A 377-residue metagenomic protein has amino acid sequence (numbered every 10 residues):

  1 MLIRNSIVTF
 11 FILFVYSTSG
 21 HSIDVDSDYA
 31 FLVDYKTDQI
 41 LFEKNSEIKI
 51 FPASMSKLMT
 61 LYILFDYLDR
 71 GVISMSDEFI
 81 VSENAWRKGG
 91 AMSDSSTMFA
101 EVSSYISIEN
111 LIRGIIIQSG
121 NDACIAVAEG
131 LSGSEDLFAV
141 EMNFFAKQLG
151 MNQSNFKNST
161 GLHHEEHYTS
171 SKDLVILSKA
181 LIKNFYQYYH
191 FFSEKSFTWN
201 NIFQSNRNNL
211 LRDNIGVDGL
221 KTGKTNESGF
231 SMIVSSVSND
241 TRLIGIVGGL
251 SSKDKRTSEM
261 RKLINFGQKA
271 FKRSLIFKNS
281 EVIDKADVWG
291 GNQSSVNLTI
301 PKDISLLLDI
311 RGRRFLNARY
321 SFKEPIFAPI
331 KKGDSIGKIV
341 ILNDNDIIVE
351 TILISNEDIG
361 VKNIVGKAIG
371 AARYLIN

Functional and structural regions predicted by a protein language model:
M1, H21, G90-A91, S134 (+3 more regions): Intrinsically disordered, low-complexity regions
M1-I7: Bacterial N-terminal signal peptides that target proteins for export
V8-I12: Hydrophobic helical h-region of N-terminal Sec-dependent signal peptides in bacterial secretory/periplasmic proteins
V15-S17: N-terminal signal peptide c-region/cleavage motif recognized by signal peptidases
G20-V175, K179-K183: Active-site-adjacent loops and short helices of periplasmic peptidoglycan-processing enzymes
M151-N155, H163-Y168, K172-N377: Domain-terminus/edge residues, biased toward the C-terminal soluble/receptor-binding domains of extracytoplasmic
